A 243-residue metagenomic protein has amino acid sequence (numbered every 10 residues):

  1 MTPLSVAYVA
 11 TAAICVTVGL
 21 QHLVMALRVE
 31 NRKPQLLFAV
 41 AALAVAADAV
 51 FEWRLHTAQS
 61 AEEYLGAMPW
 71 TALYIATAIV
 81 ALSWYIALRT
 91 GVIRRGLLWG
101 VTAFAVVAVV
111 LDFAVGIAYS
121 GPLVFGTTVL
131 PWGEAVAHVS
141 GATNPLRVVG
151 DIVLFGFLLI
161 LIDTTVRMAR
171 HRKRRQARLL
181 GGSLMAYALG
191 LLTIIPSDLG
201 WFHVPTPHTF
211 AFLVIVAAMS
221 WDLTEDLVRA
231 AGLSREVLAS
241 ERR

Functional and structural regions predicted by a protein language model:
M1-T2, L20-R32, A58: Short, hydrophobic transmembrane alpha-helix segments
M1-V16: Generic start-of-chain signal for non-secretory N-termini
Y8, Q35, V40-A42, A47-L55 (+4 more regions): Interfacial "cap-and-anchor" motif at the non-cytosolic start of specific transmembrane alpha-helices
T11-A12, E30, V45: N-terminal transmembrane alpha-helices
C15-V16, L23, I152-G156: Long, amphipathic alpha-helical coiled-coil segments characteristic of histidine-phosphotransfer scaffolds
V18-A26, I75-V106, L223-L227: Internal transmembrane alpha-helix with an interfacial aromatic "cap," most often the third helix
A239-R243: PAS/LOV and related PAS-like sensory modules
